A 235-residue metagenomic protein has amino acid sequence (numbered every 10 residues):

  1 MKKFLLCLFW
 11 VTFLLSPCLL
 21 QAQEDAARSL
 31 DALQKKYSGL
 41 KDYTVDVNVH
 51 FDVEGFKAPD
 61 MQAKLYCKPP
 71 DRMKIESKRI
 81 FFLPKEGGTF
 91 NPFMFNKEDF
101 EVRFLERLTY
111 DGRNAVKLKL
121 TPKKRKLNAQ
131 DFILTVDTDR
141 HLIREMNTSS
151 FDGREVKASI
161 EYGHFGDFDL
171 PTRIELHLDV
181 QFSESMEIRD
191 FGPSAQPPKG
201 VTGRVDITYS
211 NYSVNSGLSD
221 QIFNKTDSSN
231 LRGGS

Functional and structural regions predicted by a protein language model:
M1-C7: Positively charged n-region of N-terminal signal peptides that target proteins for export
C7-P17: Bacterial N-terminal signal peptides
C18-N48, D52-E54, G233-S235: N-terminal leader/targeting segments and the immediate start of mature chains
A26-R28, M94-F104, R154-K157, R204-I207: A short, amphipathic edge element
A32, A63-K68, A158-G166: Extended lipid/amphipathic-ligand handling interfaces
K36-Y43, F56, D111-R113, D139 (+1 more regions): Edge/loop elements at the starts and ends of beta-strands within beta-rich repeat scaffolds
D52-D111: An acidic-aromatic
N114-N224: Gly/Pro-enriched, hydrophobic low-complexity segments that function as extracytoplasmic propeptides/linkers
